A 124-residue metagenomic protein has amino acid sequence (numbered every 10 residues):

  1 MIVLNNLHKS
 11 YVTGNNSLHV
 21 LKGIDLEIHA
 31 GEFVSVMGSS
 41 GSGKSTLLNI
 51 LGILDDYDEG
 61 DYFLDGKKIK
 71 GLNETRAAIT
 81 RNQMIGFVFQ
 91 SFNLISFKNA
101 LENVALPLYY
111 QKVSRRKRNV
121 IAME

Functional and structural regions predicted by a protein language model:
M1-L4, S10-G23: A short, flexible loop at the N-terminus of ABC-type nucleotide-binding domains that lies
N15-L18, I69-G86: ABC ATPase NBD coupling module
M37-S39: The feature captures the beta-strand-to-loop junction immediately N-terminal to the Walker
G52: Helix-to-loop junction immediately C-terminal to a conserved catalytic motif
G60-K68, I121: Conserved ABC transporter NBD signature motif
K98-P107: Short coil-to-helix segment of the ABC ATPase nucleotide-binding domain corresponding to the Q-loop/switch region
Y109-Y110, R116-E124: ABC ATPase nucleotide-binding domain helical subdomain, centered on the C-loop/LSGGQ "ABC signature"
